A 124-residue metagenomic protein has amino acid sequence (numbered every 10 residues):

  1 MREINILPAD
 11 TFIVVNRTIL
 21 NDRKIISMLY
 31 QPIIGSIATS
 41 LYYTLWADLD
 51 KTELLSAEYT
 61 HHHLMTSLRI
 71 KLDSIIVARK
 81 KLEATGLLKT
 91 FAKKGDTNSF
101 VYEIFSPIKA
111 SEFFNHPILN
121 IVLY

Functional and structural regions predicted by a protein language model:
M1-Y59: Short recognition helix of helix-turn-helix/winged-helix DNA-binding domains
P8, I26, A38, N98 (+2 more regions): A general marker of short, structured functional hotspots
D10, G35, G86, G95 (+1 more regions): Residue-identity detector for glycine
S40, V101-E103: Generic structural signal for residues positioned in beta-strands
D48-V101: Winged helix-turn-helix DNA-binding recognition segment
F105-Y124: Short, amphipathic alpha-helical interaction segments positioned at domain boundaries
